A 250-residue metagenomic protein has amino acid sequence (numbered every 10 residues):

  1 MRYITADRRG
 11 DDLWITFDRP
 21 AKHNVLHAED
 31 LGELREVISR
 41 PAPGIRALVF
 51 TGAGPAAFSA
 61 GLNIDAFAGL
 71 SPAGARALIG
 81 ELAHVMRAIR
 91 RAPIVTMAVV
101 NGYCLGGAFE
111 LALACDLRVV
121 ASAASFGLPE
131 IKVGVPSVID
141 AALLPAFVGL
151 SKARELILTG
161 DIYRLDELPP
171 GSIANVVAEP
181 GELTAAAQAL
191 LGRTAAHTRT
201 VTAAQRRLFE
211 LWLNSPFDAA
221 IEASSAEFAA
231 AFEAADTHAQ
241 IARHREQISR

Functional and structural regions predicted by a protein language model:
M1-G10, P41, P55, G160-D166 (+3 more regions): C-terminal alpha-helix plus adjacent terminal tail
M1-T51, R87: Conserved CoA-thioester-binding segment of acyl-CoA-metabolizing enzymes
R2-Y3, R87-R199: Crotonase-fold acyl-CoA enzyme core
D12-T16, A47-T51, S71, M97-V99 (+2 more regions): Structural motif
I15, F50, N63, L111-L113 (+3 more regions): Hydrophobic/aromatic residues within transmembrane alpha-helices of multi-pass small-molecule transporters
E29-E33, E81, A88, A186 (+2 more regions): Charged catalytic carboxylate motif
G52-V85: Glycine- (often His-adjacent) and acidic-residue-rich active-site loop that binds/positions the CoA thioester
